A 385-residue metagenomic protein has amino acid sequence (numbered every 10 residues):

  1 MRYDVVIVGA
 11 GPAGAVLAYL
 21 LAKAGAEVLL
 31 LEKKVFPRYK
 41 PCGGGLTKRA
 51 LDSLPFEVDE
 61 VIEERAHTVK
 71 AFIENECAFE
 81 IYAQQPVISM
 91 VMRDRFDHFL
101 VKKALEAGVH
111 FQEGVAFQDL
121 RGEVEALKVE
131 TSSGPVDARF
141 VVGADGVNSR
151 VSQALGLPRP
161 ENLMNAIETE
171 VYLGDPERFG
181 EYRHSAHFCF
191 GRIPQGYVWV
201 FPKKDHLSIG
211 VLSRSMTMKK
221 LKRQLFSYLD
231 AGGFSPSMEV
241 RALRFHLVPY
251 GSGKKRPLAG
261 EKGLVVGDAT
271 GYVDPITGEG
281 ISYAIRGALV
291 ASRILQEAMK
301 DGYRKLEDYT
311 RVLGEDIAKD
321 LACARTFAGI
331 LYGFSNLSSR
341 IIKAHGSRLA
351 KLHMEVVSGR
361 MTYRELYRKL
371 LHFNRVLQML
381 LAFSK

Functional and structural regions predicted by a protein language model:
M1-G11: Beta1/beta-strand and adjacent pyrophosphate-binding region of the FAD-binding site in flavoprotein oxidoreductases
V5-I7, V28, G263: Conserved hydrophobic helix-helix packing surfaces used for dimerization/oligomerization
G14-A15: N-terminal Rossmann-fold NAD(P) dinucleotide-binding loop
L20-P41: Glycine-rich FAD pyrophosphate-binding loop
T47-F99: A conserved beta-strand/loop capping segment in the N-terminal third of enzymes that catalyze redox or closely related
K103-P236: Predominantly flavin-linked oxidoreductase catalytic cores and closely associated redox partners
F117-D119, P135, T217-I294, K300-Y303: FAD/FMN-dependent oxidoreductases across multiple families
Q296-K385: C-terminal helical "tail/cap" subdomain of flavin- and related membrane-associated enzymes
